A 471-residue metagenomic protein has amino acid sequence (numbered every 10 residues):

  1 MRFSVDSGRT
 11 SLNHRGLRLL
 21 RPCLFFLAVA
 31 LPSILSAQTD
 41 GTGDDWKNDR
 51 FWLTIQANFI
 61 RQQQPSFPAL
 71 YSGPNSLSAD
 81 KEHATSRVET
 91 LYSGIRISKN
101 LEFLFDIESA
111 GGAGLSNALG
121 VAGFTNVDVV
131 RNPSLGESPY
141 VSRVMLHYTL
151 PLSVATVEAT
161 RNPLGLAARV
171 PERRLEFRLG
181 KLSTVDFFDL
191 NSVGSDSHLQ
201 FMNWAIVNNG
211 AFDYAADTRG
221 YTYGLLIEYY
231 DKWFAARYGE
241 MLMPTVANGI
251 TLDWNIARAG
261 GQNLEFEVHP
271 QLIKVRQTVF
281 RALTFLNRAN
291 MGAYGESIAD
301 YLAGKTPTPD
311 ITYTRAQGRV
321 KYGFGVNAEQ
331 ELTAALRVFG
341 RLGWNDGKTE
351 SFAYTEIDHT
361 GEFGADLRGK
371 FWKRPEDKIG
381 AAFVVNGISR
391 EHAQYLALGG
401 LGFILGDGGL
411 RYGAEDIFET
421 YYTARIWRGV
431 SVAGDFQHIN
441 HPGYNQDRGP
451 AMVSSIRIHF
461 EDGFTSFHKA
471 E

Functional and structural regions predicted by a protein language model:
N48, S98-N100, P151-S153, E172 (+7 more regions): Outer-membrane beta-barrel channels and translocator barrels
D49, H83-E89, E137-S142, R219-Y223 (+6 more regions): Residues that define the transmembrane beta-barrel architecture of outer-membrane proteins
F51-A57, F103-F105, A155-N162, L166 (+10 more regions): Transmembrane beta-strands of outer-membrane beta-barrel proteins
I55, T90-I95, V144-Y148, L179 (+9 more regions): Residues on the lipid-exposed face of transmembrane beta-strands in outer-membrane beta-barrel proteins
F59-Q63, S109-A113, L150-L152, K181-V185 (+8 more regions): Transmembrane beta-strands of outer-membrane beta-barrel pores
L119-G136, Y140, S153-E265, D310 (+1 more regions): Surface-exposed coil loops of outer-membrane beta-barrel proteins
R143-A155, A381, P450-E471: Outer-membrane beta-barrel "beta-signal"
E267, L283, N287-G318, F339 (+3 more regions): Outer membrane beta-barrel transmembrane domains
